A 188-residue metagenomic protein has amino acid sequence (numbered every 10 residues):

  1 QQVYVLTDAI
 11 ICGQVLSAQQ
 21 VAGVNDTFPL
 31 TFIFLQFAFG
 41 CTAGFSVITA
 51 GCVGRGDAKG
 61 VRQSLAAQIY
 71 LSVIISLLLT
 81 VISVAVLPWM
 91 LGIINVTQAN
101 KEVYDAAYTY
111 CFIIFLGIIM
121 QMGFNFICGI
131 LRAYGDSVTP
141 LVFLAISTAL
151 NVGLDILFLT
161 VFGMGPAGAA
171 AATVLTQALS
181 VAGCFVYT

Functional and structural regions predicted by a protein language model:
L6, V15-A18, C52-R55, A133-Y134 (+3 more regions): Helix-loop interface residues and adjacent transmembrane-helix termini in multi-pass membrane transporters, primarily
D8, F45, V86-L87, I127 (+3 more regions): Hydrophobic/aromatic residues in alpha-helical transmembrane segments
C12-F32, K101-T109, P166-A169: Interfacial/gating helices of multi-pass transporter permease domains
V21-V81, Q121-P140: Small-residue-rich hydrophobic transmembrane alpha-helices
I33, N151-I156, V181-F185: Hydrophobic transmembrane alpha-helices of multi-pass small-molecule transporters
G40, V81, T148-A149, A178: Hydrophobic/small/kink-forming positions within alpha-helical transmembrane segments of polytopic membrane proteins
T49-G117, V161-T188: Short alpha-helical transmembrane segments in multi-pass integral membrane proteins
K59, S72, I130-I156, A167-V174: Alpha-helical transmembrane segments of multi-pass membrane transporters/permeases
